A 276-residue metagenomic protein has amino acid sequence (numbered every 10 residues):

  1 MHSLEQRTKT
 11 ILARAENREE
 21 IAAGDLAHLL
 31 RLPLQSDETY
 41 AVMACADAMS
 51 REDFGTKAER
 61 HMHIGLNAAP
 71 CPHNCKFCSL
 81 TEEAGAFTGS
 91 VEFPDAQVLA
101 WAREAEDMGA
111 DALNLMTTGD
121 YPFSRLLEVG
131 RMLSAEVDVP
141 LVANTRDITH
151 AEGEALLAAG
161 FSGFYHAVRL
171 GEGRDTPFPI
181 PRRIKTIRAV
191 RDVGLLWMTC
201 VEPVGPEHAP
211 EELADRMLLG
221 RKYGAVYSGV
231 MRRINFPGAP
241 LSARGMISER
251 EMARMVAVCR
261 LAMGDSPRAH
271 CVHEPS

Functional and structural regions predicted by a protein language model:
M1-P72: Flexible, acidic/Gly-rich N-terminal and inter-domain linker regions that tether and position cofactor-handling modules
A22-L26, P33-D37, K57, A253-S276: C-terminal accessory regions of radical SAM enzymes
L29-L32, H63-G65, T117-G119, T145 (+2 more regions): Conserved short loop/turn motifs at secondary-structure junctions
A41-A84, S90-L99, R103, D107 (+1 more regions): N-terminal pre-triad scaffold of radical SAM enzymes
D47-A48, R131, A257: Active-site phosphate/pyrophosphate- and oxyanion-stabilizing loops and adjacent acidic/basic residues in soluble
E82-I187, V193-P206, V226-M231: Core AdoMet radical
G163, P179-L241, A253-H270: Conserved C-terminal portion of the radical SAM core fold that forms the substrate/S-adenosylmethionine-binding
